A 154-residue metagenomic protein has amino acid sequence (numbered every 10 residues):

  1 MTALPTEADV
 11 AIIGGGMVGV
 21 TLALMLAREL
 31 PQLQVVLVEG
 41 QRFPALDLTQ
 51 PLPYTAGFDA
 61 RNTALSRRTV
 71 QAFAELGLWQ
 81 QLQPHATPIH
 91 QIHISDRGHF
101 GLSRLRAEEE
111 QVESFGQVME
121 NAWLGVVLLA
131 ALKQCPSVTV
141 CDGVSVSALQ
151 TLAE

Functional and structural regions predicted by a protein language model:
T2-V18, V36: Beta1/beta-strand and adjacent pyrophosphate-binding region of the FAD-binding site in flavoprotein oxidoreductases
I13, M25-R61: Glycine-rich FAD pyrophosphate-binding loop
G15-M17, G40, N121: Glycine-rich Rossmann-fold phosphate-binding loop(s) that bind the pyrophosphate of adenine dinucleotide cofactors
T21: Short alpha-helical segment within the catalytic ATP-binding CA
L30, L76, C135-P136: Acidic-histidine catalytic/liganding microenvironments
P53-R97: N-terminal FAD cofactor-binding segment of flavoenzymes
H85-E154: Conserved N-terminal helical subregion
